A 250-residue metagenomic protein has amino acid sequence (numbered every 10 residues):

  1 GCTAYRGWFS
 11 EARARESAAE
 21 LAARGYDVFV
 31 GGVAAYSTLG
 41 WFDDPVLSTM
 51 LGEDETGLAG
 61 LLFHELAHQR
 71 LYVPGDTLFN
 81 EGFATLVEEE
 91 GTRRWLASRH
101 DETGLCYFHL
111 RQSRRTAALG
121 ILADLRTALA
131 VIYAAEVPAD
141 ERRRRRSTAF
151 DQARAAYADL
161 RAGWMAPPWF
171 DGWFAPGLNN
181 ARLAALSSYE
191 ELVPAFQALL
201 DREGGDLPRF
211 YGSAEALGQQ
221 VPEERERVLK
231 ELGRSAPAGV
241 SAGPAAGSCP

Functional and structural regions predicted by a protein language model:
G1-R115, T127: Acidic/His-rich structured neighborhood in mature extracellular/periplasmic domains
G120-P250: Pan-zinc metallopeptidase signature
